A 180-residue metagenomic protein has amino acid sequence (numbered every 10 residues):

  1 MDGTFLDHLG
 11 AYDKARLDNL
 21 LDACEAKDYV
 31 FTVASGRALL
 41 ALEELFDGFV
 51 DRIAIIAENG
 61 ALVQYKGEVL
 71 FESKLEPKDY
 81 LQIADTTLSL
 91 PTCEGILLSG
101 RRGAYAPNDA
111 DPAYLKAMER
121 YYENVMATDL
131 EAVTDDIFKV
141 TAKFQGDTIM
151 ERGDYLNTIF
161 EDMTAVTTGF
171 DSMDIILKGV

Functional and structural regions predicted by a protein language model:
M1-A11, V33-S35: Asp-based phosphoryl-transfer active-site loop
T4-F5, L62-V63, D171-M173: A short, flexible beta-alpha/helix-coil linker loop
L6, E43, G153: A short local structural element in Rossmann-fold oxidoreductases
L6-H8, Y29, L70-F71, K139: Short, contiguous strand/loop micro-motifs
L9, A34, E72, I175-K178: Glycine- and other small-residue-rich loops at beta-strand/loop junctions that grip anionic moieties
G10, E76, Q145-G146: Short beta->alpha junction loops/turns
K14-A113: Active-site phosphate-binding/coordination module
C93-V180: Conserved acidic, metal-coordinating active-site core of Asp-based, Mg2+-dependent phosphoryl-transfer enzymes
